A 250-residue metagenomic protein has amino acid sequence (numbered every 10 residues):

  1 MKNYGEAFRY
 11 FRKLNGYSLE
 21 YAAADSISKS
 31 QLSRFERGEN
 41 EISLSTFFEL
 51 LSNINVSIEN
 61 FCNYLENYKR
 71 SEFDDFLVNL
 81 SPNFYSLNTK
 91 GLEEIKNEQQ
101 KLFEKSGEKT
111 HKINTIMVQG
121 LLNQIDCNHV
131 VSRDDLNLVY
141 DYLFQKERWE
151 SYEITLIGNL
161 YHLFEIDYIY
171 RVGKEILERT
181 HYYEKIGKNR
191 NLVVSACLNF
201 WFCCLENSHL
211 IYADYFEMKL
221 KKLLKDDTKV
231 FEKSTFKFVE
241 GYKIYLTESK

Functional and structural regions predicted by a protein language model:
M1-L14: A short, Lys/Arg-rich alpha-helix, primarily the initiator
A7, V78, N114-I125, T155-N159 (+4 more regions): "A position-specific structural signal for the A-helix of alpha-solenoid helical repeats
G16-S33: Short alpha-helical DNA-recognition segment
S45-N60: DNA major-groove recognition helix of helix-turn-helix/homeodomain DNA-binding modules
N63-K90: Short, charged recognition helix plus adjacent turn of helix-turn-helix-like nucleic-acid-binding domains
F73, K109-I116, R148-T155, G187-L198 (+1 more regions): Start-of-helix signal in alpha-solenoid helical-repeat scaffolds, especially tetratricopeptide repeats
Y85-E98, C127-N137, I166-E178, N207-M218 (+1 more regions): Helix-turn-helix repeat elements of alpha-solenoid scaffolds
N97-E104, L138-Q145, L177-E184, Y215-D226: Amphipathic alpha-helical segments of tetratricopeptide repeats
